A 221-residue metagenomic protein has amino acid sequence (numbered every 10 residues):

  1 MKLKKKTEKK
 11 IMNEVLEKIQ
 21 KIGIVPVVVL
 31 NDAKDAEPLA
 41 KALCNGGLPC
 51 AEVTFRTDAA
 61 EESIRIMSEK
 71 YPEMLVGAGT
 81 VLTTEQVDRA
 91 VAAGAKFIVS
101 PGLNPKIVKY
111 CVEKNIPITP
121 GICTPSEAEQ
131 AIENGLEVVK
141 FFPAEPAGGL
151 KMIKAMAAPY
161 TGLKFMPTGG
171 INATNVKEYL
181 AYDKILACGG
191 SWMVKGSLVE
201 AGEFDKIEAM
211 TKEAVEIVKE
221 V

Functional and structural regions predicted by a protein language model:
K2-A93, E113, A173, A201-V221: Conserved N-terminal beta1-alpha1 strand-loop-helix module at the mouth
V27-V29, C50-T57, M74-L82, A95-L103 (+3 more regions): Catalytic beta/alpha-barrel core
L39, T83-A93, S126-N134, I171-L186: Catalytic cores of alpha/beta
C44-P49, K70-E73, A92-I98, E113-T119 (+3 more regions): Glycine-enriched alpha-helix->loop->beta-strand junction motifs that scaffold or abut catalytic
L48-V53, V91-K96, K114, A131-M152 (+2 more regions): Glycine/Thr-rich beta-alpha phosphate-binding loop at enzyme active sites
A78-G79, P167-I171, C188-S191: Glycine-rich beta-strand-to-loop/alpha-helix junction loops that act as flexible
P101-I107, K140-L150, K184-K206: Glycine-rich phosphate-binding active-site loops on the catalytic face of alpha/beta enzymes
K151-M166: Shared catalytic-loop signature of beta/alpha-barrel
